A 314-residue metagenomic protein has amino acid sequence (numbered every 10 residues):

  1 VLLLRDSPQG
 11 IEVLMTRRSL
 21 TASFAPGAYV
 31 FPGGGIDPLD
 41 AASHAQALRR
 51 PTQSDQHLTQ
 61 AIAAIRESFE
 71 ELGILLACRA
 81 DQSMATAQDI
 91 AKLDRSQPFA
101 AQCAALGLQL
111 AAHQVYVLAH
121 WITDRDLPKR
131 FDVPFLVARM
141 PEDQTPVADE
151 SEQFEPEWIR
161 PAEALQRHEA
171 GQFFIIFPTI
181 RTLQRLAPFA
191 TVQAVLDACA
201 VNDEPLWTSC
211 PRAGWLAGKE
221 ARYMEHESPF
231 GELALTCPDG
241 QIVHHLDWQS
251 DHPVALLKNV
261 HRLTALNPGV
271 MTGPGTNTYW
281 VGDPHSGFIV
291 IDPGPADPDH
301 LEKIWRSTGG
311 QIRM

Functional and structural regions predicted by a protein language model:
V1-D251, A255: N-terminal leader/linker segments that precede catalytic domains of diphosphate-processing enzymes
P253-G310: Conserved beta-strand hairpin/beta-sheet module of binuclear metal-dependent hydrolase folds, prominently
R313-M314: Metallo-beta-lactamase
